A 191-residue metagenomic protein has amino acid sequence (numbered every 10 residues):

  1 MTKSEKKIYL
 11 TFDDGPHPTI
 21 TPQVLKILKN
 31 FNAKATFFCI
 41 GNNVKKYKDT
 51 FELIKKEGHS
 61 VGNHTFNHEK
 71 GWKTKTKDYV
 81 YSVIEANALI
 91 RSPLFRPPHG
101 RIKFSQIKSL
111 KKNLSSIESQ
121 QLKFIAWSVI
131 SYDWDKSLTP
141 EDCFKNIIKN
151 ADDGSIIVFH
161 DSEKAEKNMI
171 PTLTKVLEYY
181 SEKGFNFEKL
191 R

Functional and structural regions predicted by a protein language model:
M1-K70, D78, R91-S92: Active-site beta->alpha N-cap acidic-glycine motif
K45-K46, F66-S181, F185-N186, R191: Catalytic domains of cell-wall/extracellular-matrix polysaccharide-remodeling enzymes, centered on de-N-acetylation
